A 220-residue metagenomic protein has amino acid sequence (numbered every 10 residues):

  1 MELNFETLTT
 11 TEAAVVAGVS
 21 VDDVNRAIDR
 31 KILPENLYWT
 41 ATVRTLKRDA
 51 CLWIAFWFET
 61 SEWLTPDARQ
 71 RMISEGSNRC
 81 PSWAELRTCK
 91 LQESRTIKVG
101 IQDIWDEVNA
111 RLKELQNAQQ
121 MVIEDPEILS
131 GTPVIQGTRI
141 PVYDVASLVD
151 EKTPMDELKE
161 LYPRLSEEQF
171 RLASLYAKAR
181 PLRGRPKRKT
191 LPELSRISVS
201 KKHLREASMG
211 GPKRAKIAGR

Functional and structural regions predicted by a protein language model:
M1-F5, F58-P126, S130-Q136, I140 (+2 more regions): Basic Lys/Arg-rich amphipathic helical interaction modules
E2-D23: Polyanion-binding surface elements
N4, V149-D150: Short amphipathic helical patch at the helix-1/turn junction of helix-turn-helix
A17, E151-T153: A short, glycine-centered helix-capping/turn motif at helix boundaries that positions DNA-contacting or catalytic
D23, P141-D144: Pre-recognition alpha-helix immediately N-terminal to the DNA-recognition helix within helix-turn-helix or winged-helix
A27-I32, F58, V149, S174: DNA major-groove recognition helix of helix-turn-helix
P34-T60: Short helix-start
A50-C51, T138-V142: Short, leucine-enriched amphipathic alpha-helices that occur as contiguous helical runs
